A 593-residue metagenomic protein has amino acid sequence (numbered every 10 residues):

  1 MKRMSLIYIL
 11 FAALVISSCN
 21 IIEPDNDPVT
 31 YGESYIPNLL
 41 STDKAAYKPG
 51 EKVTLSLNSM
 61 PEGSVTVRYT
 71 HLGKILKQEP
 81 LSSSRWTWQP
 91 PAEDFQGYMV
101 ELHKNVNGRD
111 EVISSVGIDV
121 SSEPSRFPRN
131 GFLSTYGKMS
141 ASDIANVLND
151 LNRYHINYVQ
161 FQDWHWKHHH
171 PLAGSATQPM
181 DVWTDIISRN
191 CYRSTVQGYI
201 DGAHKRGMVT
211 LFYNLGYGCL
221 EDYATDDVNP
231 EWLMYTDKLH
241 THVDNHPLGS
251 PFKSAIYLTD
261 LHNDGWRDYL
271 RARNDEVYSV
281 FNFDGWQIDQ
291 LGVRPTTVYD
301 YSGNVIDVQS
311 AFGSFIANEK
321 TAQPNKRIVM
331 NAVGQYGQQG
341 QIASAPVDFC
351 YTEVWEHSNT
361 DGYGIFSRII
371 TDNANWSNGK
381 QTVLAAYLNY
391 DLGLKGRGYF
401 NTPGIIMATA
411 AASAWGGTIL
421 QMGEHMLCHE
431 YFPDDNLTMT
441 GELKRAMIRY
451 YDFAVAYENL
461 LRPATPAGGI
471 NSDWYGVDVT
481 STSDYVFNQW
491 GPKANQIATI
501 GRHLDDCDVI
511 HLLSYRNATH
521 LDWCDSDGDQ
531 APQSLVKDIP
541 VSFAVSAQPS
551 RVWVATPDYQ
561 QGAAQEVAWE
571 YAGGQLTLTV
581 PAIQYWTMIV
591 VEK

Functional and structural regions predicted by a protein language model:
V15-I36: Bacterial Sec-dependent N-terminal signal peptides
I113-K167: An acidic-aromatic substrate-binding cleft motif
S122-P128, Y136-A141, F212, G216-F281: Active-site-adjacent "subsite" loops/lids of carbohydrate-active enzymes
V147-L148, N152-S194, G218-L233, T259-H262 (+1 more regions): Aromatic-lined carbohydrate-binding/catalytic grooves of carbohydrate-active enzymes
H262-F349, W355-S367: Active-site neighborhood of glycoside hydrolase catalytic domains
K380-D473: Aromatic/acidic polysaccharide-binding cleft in carbohydrate-active enzymes
S481-A547, T587: Carbohydrate-binding surface patches
A572-K593: C-terminal beta-strand-rich structural cap/linker in extracellular carbohydrate-active enzymes
